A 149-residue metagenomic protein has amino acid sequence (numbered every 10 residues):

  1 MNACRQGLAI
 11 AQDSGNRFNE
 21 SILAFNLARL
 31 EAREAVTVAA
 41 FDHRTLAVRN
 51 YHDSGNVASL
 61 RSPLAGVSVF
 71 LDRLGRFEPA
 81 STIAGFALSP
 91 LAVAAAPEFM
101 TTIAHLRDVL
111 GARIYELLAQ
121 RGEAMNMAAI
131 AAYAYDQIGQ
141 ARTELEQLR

Functional and structural regions predicted by a protein language model:
M1-R149: Intrinsically disordered, low-complexity regions
